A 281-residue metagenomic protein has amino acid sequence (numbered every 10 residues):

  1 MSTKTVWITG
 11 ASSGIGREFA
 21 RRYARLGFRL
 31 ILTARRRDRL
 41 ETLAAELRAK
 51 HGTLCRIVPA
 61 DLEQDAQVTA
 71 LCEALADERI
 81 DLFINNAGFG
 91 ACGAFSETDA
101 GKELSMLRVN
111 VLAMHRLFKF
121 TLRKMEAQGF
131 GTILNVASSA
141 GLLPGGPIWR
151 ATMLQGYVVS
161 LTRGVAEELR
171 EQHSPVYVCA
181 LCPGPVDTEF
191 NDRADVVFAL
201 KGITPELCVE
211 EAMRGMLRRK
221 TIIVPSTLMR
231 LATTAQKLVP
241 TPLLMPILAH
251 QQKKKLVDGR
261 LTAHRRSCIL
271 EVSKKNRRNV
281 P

Functional and structural regions predicted by a protein language model:
S12-S13: Conserved glycine-rich cofactor-binding loop
L26-L43: Conserved glycine-rich Rossmann-like NAD(P)H-binding loop of the short-chain dehydrogenase/reductase
N86-A91: Conserved NAD(P)H cofactor-binding loop of Rossmann-fold oxidoreductase domains
A94-S96, K102-L107: Substrate-binding pocket helix/loop in short-chain dehydrogenase/reductase
F118, L154-Q155: Active-site helix of classical SDR
S138: Residue(s) in the substrate-gating loop at a strand-loop-helix junction that position the organic substrate next
A180, V197-T233: C-terminal helical subdomain
